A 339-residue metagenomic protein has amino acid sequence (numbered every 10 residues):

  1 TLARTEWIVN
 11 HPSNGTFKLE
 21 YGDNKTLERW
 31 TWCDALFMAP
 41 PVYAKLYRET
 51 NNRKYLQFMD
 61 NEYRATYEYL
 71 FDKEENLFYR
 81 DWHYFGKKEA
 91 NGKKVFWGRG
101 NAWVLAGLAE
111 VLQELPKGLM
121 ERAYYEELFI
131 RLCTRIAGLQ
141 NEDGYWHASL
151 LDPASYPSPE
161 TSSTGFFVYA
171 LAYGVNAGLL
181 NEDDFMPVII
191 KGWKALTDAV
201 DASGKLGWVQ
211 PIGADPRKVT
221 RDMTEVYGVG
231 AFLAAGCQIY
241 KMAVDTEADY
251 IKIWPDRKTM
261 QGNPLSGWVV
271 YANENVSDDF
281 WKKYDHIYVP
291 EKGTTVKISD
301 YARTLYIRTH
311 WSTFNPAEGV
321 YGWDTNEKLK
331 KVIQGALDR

Functional and structural regions predicted by a protein language model:
T1, G22-L36, K87-A106, K117 (+5 more regions): Solvent-exposed loop and edge beta-strand segments that line ligand/cofactor-binding and catalytic clefts
T1, T31-R48, W97-Q113, E160-N176 (+2 more regions): Well-ordered alpha-helical segments within folded domains of soluble proteins
T1, W7, H11, G15-K18 (+3 more regions): CBM-like carbohydrate-recognition segments
T1-E6, L46-D60, L112-R131, A137 (+4 more regions): Structural helix-adjacent loops and short alpha-helical linkers that scaffold large soluble proteins
L2-E6, T294-R339: Aromatic-lined substrate-binding rim segments of carbohydrate-active enzymes
L2-K18, R53-Y79, E126-G144, V188-K205 (+2 more regions): Long, well-ordered core segments of solenoidal/helical folds
L27, P41-R53, N61, A65-Y69 (+4 more regions): Active-site lining segments of carbohydrate-active enzymes
E247-R303, R308: Boundary/entry segment of secreted carbohydrate-active catalytic domains
